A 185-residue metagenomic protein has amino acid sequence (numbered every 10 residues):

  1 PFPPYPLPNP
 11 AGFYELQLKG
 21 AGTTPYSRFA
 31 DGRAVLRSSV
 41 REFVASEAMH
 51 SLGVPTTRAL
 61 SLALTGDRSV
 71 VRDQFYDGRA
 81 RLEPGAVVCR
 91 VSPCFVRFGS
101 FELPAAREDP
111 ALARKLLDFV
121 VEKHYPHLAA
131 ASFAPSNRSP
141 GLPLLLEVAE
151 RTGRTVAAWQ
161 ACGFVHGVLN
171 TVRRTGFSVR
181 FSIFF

Functional and structural regions predicted by a protein language model:
P1-R138, L142, R154-A157, G176: Conserved ATP-binding subdomain of kinase catalytic cores across diverse folds
D77-G78, L82, A161-H166, N170-F185: Catalytic activation segment of kinase domains across protein kinase-like and atypical kinase folds
V148-C162: Phosphate/ATP-binding catalytic cores across multiple sugar-kinase/actin-like superfamilies, primarily ASKHA
